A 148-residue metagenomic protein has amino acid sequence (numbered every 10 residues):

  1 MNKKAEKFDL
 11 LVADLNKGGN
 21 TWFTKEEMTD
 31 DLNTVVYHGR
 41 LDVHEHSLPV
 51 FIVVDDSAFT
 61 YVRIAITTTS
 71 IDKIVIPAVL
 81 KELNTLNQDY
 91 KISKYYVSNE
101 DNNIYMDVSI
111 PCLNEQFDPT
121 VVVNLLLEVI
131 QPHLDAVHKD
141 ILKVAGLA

Functional and structural regions predicted by a protein language model:
M1-F51: Charge-rich, low-complexity N-terminal segments
G39-T69: Long, continuous compositionally biased terminal/linker segments
Y61-N103: Short, internal acidic amphipathic alpha-helical interface segments that mediate docking to partner proteins
T68, S109-C112: Short, histidine-centered active-site or binding-site loop motifs used for metal coordination, general acid-base
I104-V108: Short, aliphatic-rich beta-strand segments
C112-E128: A short acidic/glycine-rich loop-to-helix N-cap element
L127-P132, A136, D140: Long, contiguous binding/interaction regions
I141-A148: Short, highly charged C-terminal tails/helix-capping segments
